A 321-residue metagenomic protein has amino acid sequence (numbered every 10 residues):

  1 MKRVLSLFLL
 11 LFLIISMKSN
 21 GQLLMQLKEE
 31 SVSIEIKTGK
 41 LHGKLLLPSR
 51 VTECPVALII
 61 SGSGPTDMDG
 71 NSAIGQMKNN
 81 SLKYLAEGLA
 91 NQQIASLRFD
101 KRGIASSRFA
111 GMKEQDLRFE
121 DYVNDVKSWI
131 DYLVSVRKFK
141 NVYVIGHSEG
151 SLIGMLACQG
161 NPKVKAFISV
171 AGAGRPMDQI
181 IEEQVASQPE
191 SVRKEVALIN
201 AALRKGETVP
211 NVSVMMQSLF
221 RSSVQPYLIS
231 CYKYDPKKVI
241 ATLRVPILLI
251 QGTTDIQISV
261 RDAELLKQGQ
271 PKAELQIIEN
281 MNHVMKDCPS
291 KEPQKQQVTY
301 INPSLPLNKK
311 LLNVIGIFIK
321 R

Functional and structural regions predicted by a protein language model:
Q22-T52: N-terminal cap/lid segment of alpha/beta-hydrolase-fold proteins
V51-E53, A57-G88: Short, surface-exposed "cap/lid" segments of acyl-processing enzymes
N80-R108: Conserved alpha/beta-hydrolase
E114-V136: Alpha/beta-hydrolase active-site loop
D131-V185: Primarily recognizes the serine-hydrolase "nucleophile elbow" in alpha/beta-hydrolase and SGNH/GDSL folds
I168-V239: Accessory cap/linker subdomain of secreted extracellular hydrolases
L243, L249-Q251: Short beta-strand/loop motif that positions the catalytic acidic residue of the alpha/beta-hydrolase fold
V284, K291-R321: Catalytic active-site module of serine/aspartate enzymes centered on a nucleophile-bearing elbow/loop
